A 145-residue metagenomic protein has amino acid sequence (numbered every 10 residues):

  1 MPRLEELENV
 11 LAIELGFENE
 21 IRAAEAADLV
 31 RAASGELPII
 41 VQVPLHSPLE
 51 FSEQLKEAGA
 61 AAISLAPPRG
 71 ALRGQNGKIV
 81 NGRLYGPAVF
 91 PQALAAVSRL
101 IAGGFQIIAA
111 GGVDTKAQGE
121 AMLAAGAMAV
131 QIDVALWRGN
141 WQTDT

Functional and structural regions predicted by a protein language model:
M1-A27: Active-site beta->alpha loop and helix N-cap motifs at the rims of alpha/beta catalytic domains
P2-R3, H46-G59, S98-A109, V113-I132: Catalytic cores of alpha/beta
R3, E25-A33, F51-Q54, Q92-A96 (+2 more regions): A general structural detector for well-ordered alpha-helical segments in enzyme core domains, enriched
E6-L7, A32-P38, A95-I108: A structural motif corresponding to the C-terminal end of an alpha-helix and its immediate exit/capping segment
L11-L15, I39-V43, I63-L65, I107-G111 (+1 more regions): Hydrophobic faces of well-ordered beta-strands that scaffold small-molecule active sites in alpha/beta enzyme cores
F17, F51-F105, R138-D144: Glycine/Thr-rich beta-alpha phosphate-binding loop at enzyme active sites
F17-N19, L45-S47, P67-R69, V113-T115 (+1 more regions): Active-site-proximal loop/turn and secondary-structure-junction residues that shape catalytic pockets, frequently
I21-E25, S47, L84-Q92, D114: Alpha-helix N-cap and loop-to-helix initiation/capping positions
